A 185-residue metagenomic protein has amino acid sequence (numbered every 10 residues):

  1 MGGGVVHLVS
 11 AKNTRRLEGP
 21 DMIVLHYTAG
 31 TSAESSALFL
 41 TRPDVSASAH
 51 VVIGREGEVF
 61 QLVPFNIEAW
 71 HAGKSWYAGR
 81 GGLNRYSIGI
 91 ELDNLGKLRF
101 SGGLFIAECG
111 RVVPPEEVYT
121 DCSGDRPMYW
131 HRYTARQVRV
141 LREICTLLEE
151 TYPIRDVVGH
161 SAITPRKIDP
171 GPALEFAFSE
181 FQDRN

Functional and structural regions predicted by a protein language model:
G2-R155: Active-site-adjacent loop/helix surface patches within enzyme catalytic domains that shape the substrate-binding cleft
Y152-K167: Acidic/histidine-rich, metal-coordinating catalytic segments
P165-N185: Short, low-complexity, polybasic intrinsically disordered segments
